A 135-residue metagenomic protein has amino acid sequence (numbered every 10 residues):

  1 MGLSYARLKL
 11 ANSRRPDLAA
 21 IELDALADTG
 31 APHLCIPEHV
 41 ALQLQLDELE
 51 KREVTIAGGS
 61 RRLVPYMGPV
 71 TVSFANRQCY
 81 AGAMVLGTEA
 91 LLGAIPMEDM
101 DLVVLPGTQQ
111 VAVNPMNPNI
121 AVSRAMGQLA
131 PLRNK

Functional and structural regions predicted by a protein language model:
M1-K135: Pepsin/retropepsin-fold aspartyl endopeptidases
